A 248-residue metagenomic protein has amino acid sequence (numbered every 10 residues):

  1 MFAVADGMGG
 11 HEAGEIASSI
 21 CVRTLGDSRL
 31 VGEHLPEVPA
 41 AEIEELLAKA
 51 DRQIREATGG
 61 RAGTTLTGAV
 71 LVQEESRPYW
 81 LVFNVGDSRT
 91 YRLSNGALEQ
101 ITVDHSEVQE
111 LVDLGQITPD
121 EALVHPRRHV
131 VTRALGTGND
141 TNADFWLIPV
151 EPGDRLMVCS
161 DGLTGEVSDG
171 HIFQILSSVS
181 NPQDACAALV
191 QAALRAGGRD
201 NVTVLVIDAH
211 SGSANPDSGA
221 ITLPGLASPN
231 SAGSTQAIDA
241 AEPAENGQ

Functional and structural regions predicted by a protein language model:
M1-Q248: PP2C/PPM-type serine/threonine phosphatase catalytic domain
